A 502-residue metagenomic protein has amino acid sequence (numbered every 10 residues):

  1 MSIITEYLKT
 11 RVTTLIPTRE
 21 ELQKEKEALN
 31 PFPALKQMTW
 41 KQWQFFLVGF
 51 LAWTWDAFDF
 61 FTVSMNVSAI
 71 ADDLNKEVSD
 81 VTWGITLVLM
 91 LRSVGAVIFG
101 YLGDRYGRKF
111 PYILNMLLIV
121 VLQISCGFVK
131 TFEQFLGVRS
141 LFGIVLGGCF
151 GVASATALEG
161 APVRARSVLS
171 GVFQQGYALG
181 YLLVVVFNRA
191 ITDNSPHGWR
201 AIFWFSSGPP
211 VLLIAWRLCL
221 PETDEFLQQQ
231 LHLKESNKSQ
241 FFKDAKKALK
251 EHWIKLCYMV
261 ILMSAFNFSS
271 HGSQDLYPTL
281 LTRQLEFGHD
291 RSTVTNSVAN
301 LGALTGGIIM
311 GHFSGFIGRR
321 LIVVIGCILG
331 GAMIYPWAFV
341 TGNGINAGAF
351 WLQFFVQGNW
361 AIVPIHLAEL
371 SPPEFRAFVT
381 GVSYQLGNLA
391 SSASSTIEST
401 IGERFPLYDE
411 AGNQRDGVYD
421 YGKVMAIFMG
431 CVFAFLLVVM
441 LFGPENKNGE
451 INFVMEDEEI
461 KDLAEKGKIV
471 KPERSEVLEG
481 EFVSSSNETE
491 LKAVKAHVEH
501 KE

Functional and structural regions predicted by a protein language model:
M1-M65, D72: Cytosolic juxtamembrane N-terminal segment immediately preceding the first transmembrane helix of multi-pass
V63-S64, H252-G307, S391-S395: Extracytoplasmic gate region of multi-pass secondary transporters
S64-V94, D290: Extracellular/periplasmic helix-loop-helix junction of adjacent transmembrane segments in MFS-like secondary
N75, G107, F128-Q134, P162 (+2 more regions): Helix-breaking motifs and short loop linkers at transmembrane-helix boundaries and internal kinks in secondary membrane
V94-F132, S314-I317: Conserved MFS/SLC helix-loop-helix module at the cytosolic interface between two early adjacent transmembrane helices
V138-Q175: Cytoplasmic helix-loop-helix junction between adjacent transmembrane helices in 12-TM secondary transporters
A165-D193, P209-P210, G381-S395: Glycine-rich segments within core transmembrane alpha-helices of 12-TM secondary carriers
A165-V168, F173, T192-E251, V379 (+1 more regions): Central mid-sequence intracellular linker of multi-pass
